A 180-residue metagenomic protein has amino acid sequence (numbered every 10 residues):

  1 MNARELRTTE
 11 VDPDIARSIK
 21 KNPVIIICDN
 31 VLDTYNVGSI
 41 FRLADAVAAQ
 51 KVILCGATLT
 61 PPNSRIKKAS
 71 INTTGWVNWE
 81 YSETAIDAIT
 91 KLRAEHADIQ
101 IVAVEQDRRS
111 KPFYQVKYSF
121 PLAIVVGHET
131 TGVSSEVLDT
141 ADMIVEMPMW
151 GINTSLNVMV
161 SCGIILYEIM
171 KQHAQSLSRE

Functional and structural regions predicted by a protein language model:
M1-E180: Post-transcriptional modification and biogenesis factors for structured RNAs of the translation apparatus
